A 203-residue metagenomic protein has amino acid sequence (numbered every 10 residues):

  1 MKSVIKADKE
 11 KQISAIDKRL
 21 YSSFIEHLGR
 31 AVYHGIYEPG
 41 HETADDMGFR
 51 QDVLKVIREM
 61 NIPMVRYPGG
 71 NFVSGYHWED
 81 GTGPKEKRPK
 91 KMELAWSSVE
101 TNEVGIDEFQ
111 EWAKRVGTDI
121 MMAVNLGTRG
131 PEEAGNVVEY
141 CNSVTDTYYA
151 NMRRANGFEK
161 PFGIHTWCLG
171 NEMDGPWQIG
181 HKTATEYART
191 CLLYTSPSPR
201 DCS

Functional and structural regions predicted by a protein language model:
M1-K55: Mature N-terminal, pre-catalytic/accessory segment of carbohydrate-active enzymes
Y21, V65-Y67, I120-M122: Hydrophobic faces of well-ordered beta-strands that scaffold small-molecule active sites in alpha/beta enzyme cores
S23, N61, A113, V137 (+1 more regions): Conserved, mostly hydrophobic/aromatic
Y33, V73-I106, Y149-W177: Aromatic- and acidic-residue-enriched carbohydrate-binding clefts of CAZyme catalytic domains
G35-D46, K90-N102, M122-T128, G170-A188: The substrate-binding groove and active-site-proximal loops of carbohydrate-active enzymes, especially glycoside
V53-I62, G130-I164, C191-L193: An active-site-proximal structural segment forming one wall of the substrate-binding cleft that immediately precedes
V65-K85, N125-C141: Aromatic-lined carbohydrate-binding surfaces of glycoside hydrolases
P197-S203: Single conserved hydrophobic/aromatic residue that forms the stacking wall/gate of nucleotide- or nucleobase-binding
